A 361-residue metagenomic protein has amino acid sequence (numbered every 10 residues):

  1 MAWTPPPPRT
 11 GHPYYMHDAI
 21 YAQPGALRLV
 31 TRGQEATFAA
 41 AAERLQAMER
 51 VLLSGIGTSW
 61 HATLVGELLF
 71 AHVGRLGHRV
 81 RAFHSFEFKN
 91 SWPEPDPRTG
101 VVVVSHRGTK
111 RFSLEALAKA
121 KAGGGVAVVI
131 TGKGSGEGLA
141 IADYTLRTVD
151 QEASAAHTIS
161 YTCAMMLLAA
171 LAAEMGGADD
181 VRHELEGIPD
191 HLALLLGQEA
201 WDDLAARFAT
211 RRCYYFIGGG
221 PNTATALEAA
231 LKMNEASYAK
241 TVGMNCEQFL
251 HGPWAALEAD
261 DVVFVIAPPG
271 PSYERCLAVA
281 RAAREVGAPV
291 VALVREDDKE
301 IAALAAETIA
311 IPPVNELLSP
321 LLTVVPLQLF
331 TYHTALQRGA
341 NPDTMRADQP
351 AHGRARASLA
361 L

Functional and structural regions predicted by a protein language model:
A2, P6-R9, L167: Terminal amphipathic helices with adjacent charged low-complexity linkers/tails
G11, Y15-L52, Y144-V262, S272 (+1 more regions): Active-site phosphate/pyrophosphate-binding segments
I20, I266, P320: Active-site-adjacent beta-strand anchor residues
A36, E43-L194, W254, I266-P313 (+1 more regions): Glycine-rich phosphate-binding loops that contact phosphosugars or nucleotide phosphates
F112, A156, P221-N222, R275 (+2 more regions): Residues at the start of alpha-helices and the adjacent loop-to-helix junctions
A229, C276-A280, T323, R346: Composition- and surface-driven signal marking solvent-exposed, interaction-prone regions in large proteins
D261-P269, V324: Hydrophobic membrane-spanning alpha-helices of multi-pass integral membrane proteins
T308-A310, V314-L336, A340-P342: Internal helix-turn-beta structural module
